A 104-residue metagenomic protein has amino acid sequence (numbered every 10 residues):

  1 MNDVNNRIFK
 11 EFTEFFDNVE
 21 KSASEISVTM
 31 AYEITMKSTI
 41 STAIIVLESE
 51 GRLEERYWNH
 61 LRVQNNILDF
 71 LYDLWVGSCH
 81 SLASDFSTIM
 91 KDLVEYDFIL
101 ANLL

Functional and structural regions predicted by a protein language model:
M1-L104: Acidic interaction surfaces
